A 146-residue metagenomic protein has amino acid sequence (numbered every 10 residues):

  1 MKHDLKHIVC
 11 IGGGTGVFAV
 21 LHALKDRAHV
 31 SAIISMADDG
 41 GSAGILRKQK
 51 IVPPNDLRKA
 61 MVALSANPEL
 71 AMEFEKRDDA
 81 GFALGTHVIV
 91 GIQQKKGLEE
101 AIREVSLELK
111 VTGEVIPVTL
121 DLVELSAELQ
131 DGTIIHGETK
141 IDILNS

Functional and structural regions predicted by a protein language model:
M1-I51: Gly/lys/ser-thr-rich phosphate-binding loops in alpha/beta enzymes that coordinate phosphoanhydride or phosphate groups
S35-N145: Electropositive, gly/pro-rich neighborhoods at or near active sites that engage anionic ligands
